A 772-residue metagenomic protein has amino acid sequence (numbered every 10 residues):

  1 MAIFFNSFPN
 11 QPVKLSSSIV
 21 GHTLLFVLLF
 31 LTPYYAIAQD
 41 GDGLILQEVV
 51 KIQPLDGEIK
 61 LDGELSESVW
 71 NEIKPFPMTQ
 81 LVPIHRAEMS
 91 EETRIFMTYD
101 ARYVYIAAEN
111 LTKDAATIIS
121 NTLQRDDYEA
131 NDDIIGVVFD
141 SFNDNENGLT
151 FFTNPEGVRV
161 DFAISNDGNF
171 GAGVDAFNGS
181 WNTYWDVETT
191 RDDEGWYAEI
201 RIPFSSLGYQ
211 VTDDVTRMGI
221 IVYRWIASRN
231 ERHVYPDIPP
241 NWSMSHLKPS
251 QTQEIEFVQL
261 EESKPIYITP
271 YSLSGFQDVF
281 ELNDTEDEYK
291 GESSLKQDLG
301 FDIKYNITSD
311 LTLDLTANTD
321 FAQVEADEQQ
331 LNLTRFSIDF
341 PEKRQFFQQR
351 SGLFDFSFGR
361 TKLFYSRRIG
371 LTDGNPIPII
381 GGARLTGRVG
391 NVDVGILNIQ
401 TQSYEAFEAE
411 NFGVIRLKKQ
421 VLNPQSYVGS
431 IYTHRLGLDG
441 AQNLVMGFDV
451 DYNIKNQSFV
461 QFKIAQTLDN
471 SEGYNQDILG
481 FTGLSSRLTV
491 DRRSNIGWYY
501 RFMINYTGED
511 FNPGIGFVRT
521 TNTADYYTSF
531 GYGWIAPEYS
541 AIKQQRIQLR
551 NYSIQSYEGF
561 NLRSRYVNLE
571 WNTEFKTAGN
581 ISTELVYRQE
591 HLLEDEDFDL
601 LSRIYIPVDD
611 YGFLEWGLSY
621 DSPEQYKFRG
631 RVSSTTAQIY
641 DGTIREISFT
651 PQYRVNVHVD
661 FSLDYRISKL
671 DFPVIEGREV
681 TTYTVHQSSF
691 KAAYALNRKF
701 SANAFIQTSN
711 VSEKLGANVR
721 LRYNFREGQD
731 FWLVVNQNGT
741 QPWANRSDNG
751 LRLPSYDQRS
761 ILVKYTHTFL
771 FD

Functional and structural regions predicted by a protein language model:
M1-I19: N-terminal secretory signal peptides that target proteins for export/translocation
G21-P33: Bacterial N-terminal signal peptides
A38-K419: Structural preference for beta-rich elements and adjacent junctions enriched in aromatics
G57, R102, T112, N145 (+14 more regions): Short coil turns and loop connectors of transmembrane beta-barrels in diderm outer membranes and organellar homologs
R217-G219, K290-S294, T312, F321-Y552 (+3 more regions): Catalytic-domain carbohydrate-binding cleft regions of carbohydrate-active enzymes
P240-E262, T401-N453, R492, N580-V632 (+2 more regions): Outer-membrane beta-barrel transmembrane domain signature of Gram-negative proteins, especially the mid-to-C-terminal
E262-D314, V394, F412-S471, A536-R550 (+5 more regions): Surface-exposed extracellular loop regions of Gram-negative outer-membrane beta-barrel proteins
P378, T386, V460-D772: Exposed, low-structure sequence patches enriched in small/polar residues
